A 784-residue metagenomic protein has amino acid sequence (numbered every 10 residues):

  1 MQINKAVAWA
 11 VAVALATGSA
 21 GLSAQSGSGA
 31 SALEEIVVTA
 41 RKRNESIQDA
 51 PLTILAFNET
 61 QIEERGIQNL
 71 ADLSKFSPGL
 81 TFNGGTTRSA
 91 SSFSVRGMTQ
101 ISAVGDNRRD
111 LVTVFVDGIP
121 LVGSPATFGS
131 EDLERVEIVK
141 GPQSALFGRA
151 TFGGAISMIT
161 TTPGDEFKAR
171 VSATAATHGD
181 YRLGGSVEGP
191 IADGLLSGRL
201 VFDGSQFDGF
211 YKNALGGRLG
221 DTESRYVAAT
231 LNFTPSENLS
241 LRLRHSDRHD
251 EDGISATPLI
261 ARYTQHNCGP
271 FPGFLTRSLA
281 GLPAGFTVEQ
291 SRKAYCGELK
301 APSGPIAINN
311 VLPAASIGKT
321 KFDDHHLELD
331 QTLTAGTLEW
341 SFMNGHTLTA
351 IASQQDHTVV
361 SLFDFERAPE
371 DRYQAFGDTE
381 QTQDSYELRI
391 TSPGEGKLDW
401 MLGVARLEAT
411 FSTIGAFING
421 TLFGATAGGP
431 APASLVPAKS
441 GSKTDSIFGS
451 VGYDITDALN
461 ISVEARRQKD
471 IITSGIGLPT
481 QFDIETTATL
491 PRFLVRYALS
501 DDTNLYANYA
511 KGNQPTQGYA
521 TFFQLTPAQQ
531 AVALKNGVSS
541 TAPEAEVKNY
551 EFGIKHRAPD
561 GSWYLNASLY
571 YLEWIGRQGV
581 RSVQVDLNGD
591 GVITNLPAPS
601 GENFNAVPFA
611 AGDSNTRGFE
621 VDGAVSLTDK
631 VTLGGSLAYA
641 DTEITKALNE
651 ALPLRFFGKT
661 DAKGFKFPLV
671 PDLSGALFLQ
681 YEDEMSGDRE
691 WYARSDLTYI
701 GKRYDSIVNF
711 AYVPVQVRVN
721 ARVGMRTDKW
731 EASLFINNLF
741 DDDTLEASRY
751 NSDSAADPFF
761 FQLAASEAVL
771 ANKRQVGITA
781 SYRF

Functional and structural regions predicted by a protein language model:
A32-E166, F552: Acidic, small-polar-rich N-terminal luminal/periplasmic segments of exported/outer-membrane proteins
S91, R109-L111, G123, E131-R135 (+7 more regions): Outer-membrane beta-barrel translocator/receptor signature
S157, D165-E166, T174, S186-A284 (+5 more regions): Periplasmic-side early beta-strands and strand-to-turn transitions of outer-membrane beta-barrels
Y211-G217, S255-T320, D364-A375, T413-P437 (+5 more regions): Solvent-exposed loop segments that connect transmembrane elements
N232-S236, I390-P393, D399, G403-L407 (+3 more regions): Structural signature of Gram-negative outer-membrane beta-barrels, strongest in the C-terminal barrel of TonB-dependent
T337-F363, A498, N504-A510, T541-V607 (+3 more regions): Membrane-embedded beta-barrel scaffold of Gram-negative outer-membrane proteins
T456-I461, Y571-E573, D590, T594 (+2 more regions): Gram-negative outer-membrane beta-barrel transporters
T698-S706, M725-F784: C-terminal beta-signal and adjacent terminal beta-strands/loops of Gram-negative outer-membrane beta-barrel proteins
